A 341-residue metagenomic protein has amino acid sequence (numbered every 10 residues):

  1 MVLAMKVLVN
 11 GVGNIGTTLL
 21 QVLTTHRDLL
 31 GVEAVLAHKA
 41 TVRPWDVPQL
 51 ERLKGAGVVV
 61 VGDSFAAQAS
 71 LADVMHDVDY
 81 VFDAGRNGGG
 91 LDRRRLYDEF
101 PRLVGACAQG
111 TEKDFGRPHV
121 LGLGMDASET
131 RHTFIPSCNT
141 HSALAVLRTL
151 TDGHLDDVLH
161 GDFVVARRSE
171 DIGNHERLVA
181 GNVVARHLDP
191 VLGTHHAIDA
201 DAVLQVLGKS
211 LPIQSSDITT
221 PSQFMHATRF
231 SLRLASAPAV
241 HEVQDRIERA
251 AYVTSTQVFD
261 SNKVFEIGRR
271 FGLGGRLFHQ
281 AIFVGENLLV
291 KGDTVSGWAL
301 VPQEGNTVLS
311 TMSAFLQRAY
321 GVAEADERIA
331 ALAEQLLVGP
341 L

Functional and structural regions predicted by a protein language model:
V2-G173: N-terminal Rossmann-like NAD(P) cofactor-binding subdomain of oxidoreductases, focused on the glycine-rich
V9, P136-S137, R186-P190, V301-E304: Hydrophobic alpha-helical scaffolding
G13, T17, N87, H141-L144 (+4 more regions): Electropositive phosphate-/nucleotide-binding environments in soluble metabolic enzymes
T17-L71, D157-H160, V164-V165, E170-A299: C-terminal substrate-binding/catalytic lobe of Rossmann-fold NAD(P)-dependent oxidoreductases
T24, T151, E248, L316-A319 (+1 more regions): Hydrophobic/aromatic-lined pockets within catalytic cores
G88, R93, E99-D114, R177-V179 (+3 more regions): Repeat-unit-sized solenoid/scaffold elements
R117-L123, T140-L150, E170-I172, H196-V203 (+3 more regions): Low-complexity, flexible helical/coil segments
R270-L341: NAD(P)-dependent Rossmann-like dehydrogenase/reductase catalytic/cofactor-binding core
